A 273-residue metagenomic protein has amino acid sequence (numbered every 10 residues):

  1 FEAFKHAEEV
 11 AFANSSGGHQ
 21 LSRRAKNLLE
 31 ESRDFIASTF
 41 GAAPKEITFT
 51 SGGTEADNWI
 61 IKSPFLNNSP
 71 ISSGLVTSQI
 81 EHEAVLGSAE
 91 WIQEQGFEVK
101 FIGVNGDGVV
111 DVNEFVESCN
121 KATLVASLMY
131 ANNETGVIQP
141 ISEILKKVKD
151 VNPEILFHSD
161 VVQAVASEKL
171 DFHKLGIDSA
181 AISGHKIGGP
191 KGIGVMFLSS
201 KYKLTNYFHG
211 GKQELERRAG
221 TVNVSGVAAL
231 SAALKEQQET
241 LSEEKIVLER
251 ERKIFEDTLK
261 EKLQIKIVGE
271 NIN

Functional and structural regions predicted by a protein language model:
F1-N273: Pyridoxal 5′-phosphate
